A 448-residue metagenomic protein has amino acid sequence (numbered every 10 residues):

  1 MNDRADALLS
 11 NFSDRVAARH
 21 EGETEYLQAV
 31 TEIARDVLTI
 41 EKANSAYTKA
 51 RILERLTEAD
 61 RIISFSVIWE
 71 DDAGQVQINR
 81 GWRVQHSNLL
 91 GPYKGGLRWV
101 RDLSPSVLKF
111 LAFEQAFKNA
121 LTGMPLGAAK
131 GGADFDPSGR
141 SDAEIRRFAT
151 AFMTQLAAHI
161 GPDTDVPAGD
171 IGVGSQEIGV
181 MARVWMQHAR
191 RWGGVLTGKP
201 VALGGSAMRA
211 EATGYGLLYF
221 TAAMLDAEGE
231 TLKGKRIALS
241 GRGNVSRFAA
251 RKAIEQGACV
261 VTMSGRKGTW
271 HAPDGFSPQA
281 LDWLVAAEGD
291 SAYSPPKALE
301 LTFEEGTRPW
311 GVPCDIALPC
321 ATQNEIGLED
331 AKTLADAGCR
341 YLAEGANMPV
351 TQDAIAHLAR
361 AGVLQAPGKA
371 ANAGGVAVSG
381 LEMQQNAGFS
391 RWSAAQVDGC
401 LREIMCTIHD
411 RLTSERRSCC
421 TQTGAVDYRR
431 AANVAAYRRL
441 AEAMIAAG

Functional and structural regions predicted by a protein language model:
N2-A29, M224, A335-G448: Adenosine-phosphate binding glycine-rich loop
D3, A7, T24-Q28, E32 (+23 more regions): Conserved active-site and cofactor/substrate-binding residues in soluble primary-metabolism enzymes
A46-Q75: Structured beta-strand/loop patches that form or line metal/cofactor-binding pockets in enzymes
F65-K130, D134: Phosphate-interaction motifs
V100, N119-K233: Glycine/serine-rich phosphate-binding loop and adjoining beta1-alpha1 elements at the start of nucleotide-handling
T197, G204-P313: Glycine-rich phosphate/diphosphate-binding loop of Rossmann-like nucleotide-binding domains
G268-Q365, A370: Rossmann-like adenosine-cofactor binding region
